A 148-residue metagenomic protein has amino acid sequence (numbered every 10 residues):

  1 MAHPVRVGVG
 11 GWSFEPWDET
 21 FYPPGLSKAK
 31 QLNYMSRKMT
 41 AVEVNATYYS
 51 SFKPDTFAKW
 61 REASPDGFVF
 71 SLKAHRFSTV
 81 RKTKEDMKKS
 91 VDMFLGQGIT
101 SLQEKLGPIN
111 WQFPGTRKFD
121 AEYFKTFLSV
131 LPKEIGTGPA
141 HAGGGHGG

Functional and structural regions predicted by a protein language model:
M1-G148: Residues lining hydrophobic/aromatic ligand-binding pockets adjacent to catalytic sites
